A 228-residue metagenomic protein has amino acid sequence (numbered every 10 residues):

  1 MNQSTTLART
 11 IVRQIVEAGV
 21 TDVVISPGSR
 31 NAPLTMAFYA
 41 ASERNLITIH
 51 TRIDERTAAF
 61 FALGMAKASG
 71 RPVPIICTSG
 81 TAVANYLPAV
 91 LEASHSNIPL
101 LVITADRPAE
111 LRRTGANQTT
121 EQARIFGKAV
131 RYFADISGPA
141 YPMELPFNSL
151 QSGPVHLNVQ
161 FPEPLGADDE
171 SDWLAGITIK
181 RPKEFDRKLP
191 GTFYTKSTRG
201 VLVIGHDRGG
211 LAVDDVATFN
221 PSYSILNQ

Functional and structural regions predicted by a protein language model:
N2-Q228: N-terminal alpha/beta PP-like core and its mobile active-site loop of ThDP/TPP-dependent enzymes
